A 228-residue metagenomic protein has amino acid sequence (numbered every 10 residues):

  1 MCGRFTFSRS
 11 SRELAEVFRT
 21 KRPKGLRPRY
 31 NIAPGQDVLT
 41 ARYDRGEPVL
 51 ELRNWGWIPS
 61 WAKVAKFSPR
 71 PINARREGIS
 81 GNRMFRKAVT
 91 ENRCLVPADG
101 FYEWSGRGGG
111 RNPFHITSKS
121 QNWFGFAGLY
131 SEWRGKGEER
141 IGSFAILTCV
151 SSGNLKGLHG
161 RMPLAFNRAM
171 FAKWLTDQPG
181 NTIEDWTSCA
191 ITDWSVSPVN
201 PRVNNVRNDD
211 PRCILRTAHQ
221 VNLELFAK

Functional and structural regions predicted by a protein language model:
M1-K228: Short linear sequence motif anchored by a di-proline
